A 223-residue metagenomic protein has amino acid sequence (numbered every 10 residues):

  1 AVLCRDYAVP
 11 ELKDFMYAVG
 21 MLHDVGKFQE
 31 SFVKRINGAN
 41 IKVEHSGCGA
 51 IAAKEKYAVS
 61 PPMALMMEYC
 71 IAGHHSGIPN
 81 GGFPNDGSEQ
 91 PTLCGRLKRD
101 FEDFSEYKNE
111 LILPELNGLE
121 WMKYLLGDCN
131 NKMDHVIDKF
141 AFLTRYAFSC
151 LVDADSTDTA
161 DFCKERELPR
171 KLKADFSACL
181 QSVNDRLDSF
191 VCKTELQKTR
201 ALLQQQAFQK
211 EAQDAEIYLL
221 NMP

Functional and structural regions predicted by a protein language model:
A1-R186: Accessory nucleic-acid engagement/destabilization modules that flank
D188-T199: Dynamic helix-loop-helix/coil hinge segments at AAA+ ATPase domain boundaries and subdomain interfaces
A201-Q213: Pre-Walker A adenine-sensing motif
Q213-P223: Walker A/P-loop
